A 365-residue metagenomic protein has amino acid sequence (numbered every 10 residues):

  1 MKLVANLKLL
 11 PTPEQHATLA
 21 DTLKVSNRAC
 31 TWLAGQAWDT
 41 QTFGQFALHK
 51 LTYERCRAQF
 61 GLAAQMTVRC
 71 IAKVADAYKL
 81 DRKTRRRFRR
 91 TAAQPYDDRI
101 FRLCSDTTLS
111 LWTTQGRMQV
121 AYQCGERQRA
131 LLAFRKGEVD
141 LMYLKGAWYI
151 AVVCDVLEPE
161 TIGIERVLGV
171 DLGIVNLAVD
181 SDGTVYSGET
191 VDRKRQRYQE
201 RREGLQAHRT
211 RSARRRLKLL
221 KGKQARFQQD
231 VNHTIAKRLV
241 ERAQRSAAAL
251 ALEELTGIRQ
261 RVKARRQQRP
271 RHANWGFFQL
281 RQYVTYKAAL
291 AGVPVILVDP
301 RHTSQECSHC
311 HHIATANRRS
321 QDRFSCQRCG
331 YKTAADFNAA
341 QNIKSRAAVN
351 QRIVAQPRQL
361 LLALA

Functional and structural regions predicted by a protein language model:
M1-A365: Nucleic-acid substrate recognition interfaces
